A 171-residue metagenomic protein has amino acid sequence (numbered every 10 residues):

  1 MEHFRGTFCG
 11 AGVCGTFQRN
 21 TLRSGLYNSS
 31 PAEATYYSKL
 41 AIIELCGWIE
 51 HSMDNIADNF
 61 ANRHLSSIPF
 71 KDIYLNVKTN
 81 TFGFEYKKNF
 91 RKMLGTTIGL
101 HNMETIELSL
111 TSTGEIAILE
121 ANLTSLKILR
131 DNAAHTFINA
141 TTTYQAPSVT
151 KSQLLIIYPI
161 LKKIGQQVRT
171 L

Functional and structural regions predicted by a protein language model:
M1-K39: Charged alpha-helical initiation segments
A11-N20, L45-S52, L126-L129, A133 (+1 more regions): Amphipathic alpha-helices that form helix-helix packing interfaces
A32-I43, T113, A117-T124, S148: Short, solvent-exposed segments of well-ordered alpha helices
T35-F60: Short, hydrophobic, well-ordered secondary-structure elements
S52-H64, A134-T141, G165-L171: Long, hydrophobic, amphipathic alpha-helical segments used as structural scaffolds
R63-T141: Flexible secondary-structure boundary motifs
I118-N132, Y144-L171: Amphipathic, Lys/Arg-enriched alpha-helical patches that create a basic surface for binding polyanionic ligands
